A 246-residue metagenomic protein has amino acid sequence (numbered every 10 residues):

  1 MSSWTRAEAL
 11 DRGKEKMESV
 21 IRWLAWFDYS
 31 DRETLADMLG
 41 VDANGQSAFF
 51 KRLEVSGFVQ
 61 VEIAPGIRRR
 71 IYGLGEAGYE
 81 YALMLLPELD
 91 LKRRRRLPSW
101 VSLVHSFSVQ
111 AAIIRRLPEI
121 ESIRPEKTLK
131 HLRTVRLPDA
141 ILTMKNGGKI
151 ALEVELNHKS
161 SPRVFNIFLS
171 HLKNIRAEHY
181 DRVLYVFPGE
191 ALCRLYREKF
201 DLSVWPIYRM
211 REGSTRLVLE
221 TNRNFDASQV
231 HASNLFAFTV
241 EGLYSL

Functional and structural regions predicted by a protein language model:
M1-R96: Nuclease-adjacent, charged terminal/linker segments that flank catalytic cores
W4, A9-R12, K16-W23, P162-N166 (+2 more regions): Non-catalytic C-terminal interaction segments of nucleic acid-processing enzymes
E62, W100-L103, I113-I150, H158-P162: Active-site metal-binding core of divalent-cation-utilizing nuclease and nuclease-like domains
K92-V109: A short, highly charged nucleic-acid-interacting micro-segment common to nuclease and nuclease-linked defense proteins
F107-Q110, V164-H171: Well-ordered, non-membrane alpha-helical segments in soluble/globular domains
K127-L129, V154-L156, V186-E190: Structural motif
T143, L169-A177: Short, basic/hydrophobic alpha-helical segments
